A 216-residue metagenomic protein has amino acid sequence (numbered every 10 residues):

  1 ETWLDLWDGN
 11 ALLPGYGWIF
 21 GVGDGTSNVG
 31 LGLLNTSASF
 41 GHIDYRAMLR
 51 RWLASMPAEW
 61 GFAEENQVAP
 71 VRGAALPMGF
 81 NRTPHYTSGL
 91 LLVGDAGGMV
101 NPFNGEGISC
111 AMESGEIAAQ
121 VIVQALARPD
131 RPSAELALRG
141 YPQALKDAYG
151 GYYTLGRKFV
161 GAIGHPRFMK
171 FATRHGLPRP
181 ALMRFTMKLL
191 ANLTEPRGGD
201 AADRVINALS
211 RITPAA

Functional and structural regions predicted by a protein language model:
E1-R46, R50, A54, A58: Conserved FAD-binding catalytic core of PHBH/FMO-like flavoproteins
W3-Y16, P70-G89, Y141, L145-F159: A broadly tuned preference for mixed-charge, low-complexity surface segments
L4-L6, N10, A63-P70, A75-M78 (+2 more regions): A general structural signal for short secondary-structure boundary/capping elements
G30-A38, I43-R50, I108, A172-L189: Short secondary-structure transition/capping segments
S37-I122, A127, S133: FAD/FMN-dependent oxidoreductases across multiple families
V123-A216: C-terminal helical "tail/cap" subdomain of flavin- and related membrane-associated enzymes
